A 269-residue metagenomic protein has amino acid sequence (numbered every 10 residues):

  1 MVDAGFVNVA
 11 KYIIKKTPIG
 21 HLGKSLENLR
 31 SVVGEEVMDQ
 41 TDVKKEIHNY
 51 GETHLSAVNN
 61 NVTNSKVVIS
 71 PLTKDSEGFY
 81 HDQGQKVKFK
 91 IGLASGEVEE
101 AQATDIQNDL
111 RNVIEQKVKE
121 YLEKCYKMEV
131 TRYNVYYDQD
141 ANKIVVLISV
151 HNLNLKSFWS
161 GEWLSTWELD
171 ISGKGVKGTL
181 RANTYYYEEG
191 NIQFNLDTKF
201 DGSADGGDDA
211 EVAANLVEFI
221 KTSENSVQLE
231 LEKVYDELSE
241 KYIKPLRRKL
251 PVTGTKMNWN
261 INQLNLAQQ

Functional and structural regions predicted by a protein language model:
M1-D140, E232, D236, E240-Q269: A structural "domain/chain start" motif
F6, F79, F89, F158 (+4 more regions): Phenylalanine-focused residue identity feature
N108, N112, Q116, E120 (+1 more regions): Surface-exposed short loop/turn segments
V150-E162, V217-T222, I261-L264: Short, Lys/Arg-enriched charge-dense amphipathic segments
S160-L164, L196, F200, G254: Generic preference for flexible, low-structure residues
E189-D236: Short secondary-structure boundary motifs at beta->alpha junctions and helix caps
